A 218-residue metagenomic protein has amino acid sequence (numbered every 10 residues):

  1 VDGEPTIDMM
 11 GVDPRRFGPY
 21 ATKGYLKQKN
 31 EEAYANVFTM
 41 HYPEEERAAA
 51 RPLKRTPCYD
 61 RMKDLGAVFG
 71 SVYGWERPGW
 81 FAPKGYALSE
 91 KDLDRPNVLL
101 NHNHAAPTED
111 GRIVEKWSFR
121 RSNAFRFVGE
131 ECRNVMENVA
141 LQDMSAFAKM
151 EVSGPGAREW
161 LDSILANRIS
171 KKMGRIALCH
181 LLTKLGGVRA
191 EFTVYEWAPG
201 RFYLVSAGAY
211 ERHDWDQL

Functional and structural regions predicted by a protein language model:
D2-L218: Glycine/proline-enriched, intrinsically flexible loops and inter-domain linkers
